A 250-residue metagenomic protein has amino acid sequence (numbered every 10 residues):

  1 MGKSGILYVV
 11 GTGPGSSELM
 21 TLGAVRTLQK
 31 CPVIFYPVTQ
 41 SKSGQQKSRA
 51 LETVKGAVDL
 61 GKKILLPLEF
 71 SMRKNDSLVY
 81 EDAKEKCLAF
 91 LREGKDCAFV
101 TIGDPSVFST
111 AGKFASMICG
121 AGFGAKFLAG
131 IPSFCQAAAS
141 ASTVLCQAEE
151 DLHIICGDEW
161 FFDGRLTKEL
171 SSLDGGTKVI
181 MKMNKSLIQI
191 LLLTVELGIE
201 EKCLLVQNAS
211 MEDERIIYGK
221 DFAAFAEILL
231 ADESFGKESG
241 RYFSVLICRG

Functional and structural regions predicted by a protein language model:
M1-S17, L22-G124, D174, I216-I217 (+3 more regions): Class I S-adenosyl-L-methionine
L7, S171-G250: A contiguous loop/helix-start segment that scaffolds small-molecule binding in enzyme catalytic cores
V9-G11, K126, C156, V179-M183: Glycine-rich anion-binding loop/nest that anchors nucleotide
G23-A24, K113-F114, L166-E169, Q189-L193: A short acidic, amphipathic alpha-helical/loop segment
Y36, L66-P67, F99-T101, F127-G130 (+3 more regions): General beta-strand structural signal in soluble alpha/beta enzymes
S41-G44, P132-Q136, L187, M211-D213: Short gly/pro/ser/thr-enriched loop/turn and capping motifs at secondary-structure boundaries
S71-D76, W160-D163, M211-D213: A short acidic, often aromatic-flanked loop/helix-cap motif at beta-alpha or helix-coil junctions that lines enzyme
P105-L170: Class I SAM-dependent methyltransferase SAM-binding "motif I" and its flanking Rossmann-like core
